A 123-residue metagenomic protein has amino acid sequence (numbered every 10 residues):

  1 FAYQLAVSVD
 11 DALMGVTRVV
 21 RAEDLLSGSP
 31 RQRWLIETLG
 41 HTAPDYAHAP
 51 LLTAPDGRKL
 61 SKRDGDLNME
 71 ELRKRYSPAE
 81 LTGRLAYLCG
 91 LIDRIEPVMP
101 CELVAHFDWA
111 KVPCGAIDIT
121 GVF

Functional and structural regions predicted by a protein language model:
F1-K62, N68-L72, G121-F123: Active-site cores that bind ATP or allylic diphosphates and position pyrophosphate for catalysis
R58-L60, L67-F123: Non-catalytic terminal extensions that flank enzyme cores
